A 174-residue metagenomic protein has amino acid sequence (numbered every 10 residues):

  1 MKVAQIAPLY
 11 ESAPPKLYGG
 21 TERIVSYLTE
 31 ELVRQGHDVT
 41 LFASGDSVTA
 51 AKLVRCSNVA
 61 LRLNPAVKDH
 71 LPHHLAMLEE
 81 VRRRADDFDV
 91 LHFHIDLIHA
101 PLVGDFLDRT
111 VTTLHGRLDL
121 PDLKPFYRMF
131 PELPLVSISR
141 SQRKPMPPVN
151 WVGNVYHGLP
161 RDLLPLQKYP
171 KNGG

Functional and structural regions predicted by a protein language model:
M1-G174: Catalytic cores of nucleotide-sugar-dependent glycosyltransferases that transfer UDP/GDP/TDP-activated
